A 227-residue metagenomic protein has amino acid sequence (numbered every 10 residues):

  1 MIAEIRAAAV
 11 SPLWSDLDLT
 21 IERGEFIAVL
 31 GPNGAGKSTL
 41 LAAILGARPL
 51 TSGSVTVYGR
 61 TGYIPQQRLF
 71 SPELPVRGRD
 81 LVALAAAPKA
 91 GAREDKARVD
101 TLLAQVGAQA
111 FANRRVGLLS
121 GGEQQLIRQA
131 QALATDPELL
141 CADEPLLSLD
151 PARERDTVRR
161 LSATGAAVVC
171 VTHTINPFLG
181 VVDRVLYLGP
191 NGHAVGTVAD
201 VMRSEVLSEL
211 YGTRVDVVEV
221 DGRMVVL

Functional and structural regions predicted by a protein language model:
L45: Helix-to-loop junction immediately C-terminal to a conserved catalytic motif
E94-F111: Conserved ABC ATPase "signature" region
R115-L119, E123: Conserved ABC ATPase signature
L140-E144: Catalytic Walker B motif of ABC-type/P-loop ATPase nucleotide-binding domains
T172-H173: H-loop/switch region of ABC-family ATPase nucleotide-binding domains
R184-V198: H-loop (His-switch) and adjacent beta-strand-loop-beta switch element of ABC-type ATPase nucleotide-binding domains
R203-L227: ABC ATPase nucleotide-binding domains
